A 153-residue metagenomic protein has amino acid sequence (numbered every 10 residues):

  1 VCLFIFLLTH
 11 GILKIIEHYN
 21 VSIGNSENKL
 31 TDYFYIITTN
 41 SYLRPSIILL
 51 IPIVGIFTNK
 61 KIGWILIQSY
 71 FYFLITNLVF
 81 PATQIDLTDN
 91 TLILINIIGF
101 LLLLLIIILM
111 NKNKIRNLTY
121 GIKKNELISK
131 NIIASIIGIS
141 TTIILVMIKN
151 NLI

Functional and structural regions predicted by a protein language model:
V1-I153: Topology signature of small-to-medium multi-pass alpha-helical membrane proteins
